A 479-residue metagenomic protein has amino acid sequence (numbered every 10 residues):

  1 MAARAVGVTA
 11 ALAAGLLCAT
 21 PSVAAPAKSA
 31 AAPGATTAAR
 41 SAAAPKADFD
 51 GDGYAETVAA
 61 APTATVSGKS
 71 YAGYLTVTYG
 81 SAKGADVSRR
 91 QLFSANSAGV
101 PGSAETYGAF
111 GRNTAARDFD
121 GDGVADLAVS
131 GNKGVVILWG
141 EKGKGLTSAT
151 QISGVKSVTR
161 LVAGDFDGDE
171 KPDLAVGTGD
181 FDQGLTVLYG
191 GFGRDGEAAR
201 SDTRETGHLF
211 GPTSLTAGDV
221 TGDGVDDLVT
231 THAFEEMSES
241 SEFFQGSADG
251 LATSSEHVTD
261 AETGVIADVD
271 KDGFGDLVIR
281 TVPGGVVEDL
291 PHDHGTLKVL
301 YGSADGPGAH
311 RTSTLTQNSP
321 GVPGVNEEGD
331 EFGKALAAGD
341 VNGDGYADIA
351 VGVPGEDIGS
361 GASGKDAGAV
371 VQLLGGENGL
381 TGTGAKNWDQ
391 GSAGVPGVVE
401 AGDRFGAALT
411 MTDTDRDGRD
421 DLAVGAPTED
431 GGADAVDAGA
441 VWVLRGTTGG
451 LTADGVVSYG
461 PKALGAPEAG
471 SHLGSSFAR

Functional and structural regions predicted by a protein language model:
A2-A42, Y79-A109, W139-R160, Y189-F210 (+4 more regions): Blade-edge motifs of beta-propeller repeat domains
A38-T78, A109, N113: Beta-strand-rich domains and repeat architectures in extracellular enzymes and scaffolds, especially beta-propellers
R40-Y54, G111-F119, V124, V158-G168 (+6 more regions): Beta-propeller blade termini
G51-A60, G121-S130, G168-G177, G222-T231 (+3 more regions): Acidic/hydrophobic-patterned starts of short beta strands in beta-sheet-rich repeat architectures
T63-G68, G134, D180-Q183, A233-M237 (+3 more regions): Short glycine/acidic-enriched loop and turn motifs that connect beta-strands
S70-Y74, V87, D126, G134 (+8 more regions): A detector of repeated loop/turn-to-beta-strand junctions in beta-rich toroidal repeat architectures
V136-L138, K144-V287: Solenoidal tandem-repeat scaffolds enriched in leucines and small polar residues
G333, D403-G432, V436-G446, A469-R479: Extracellular low-complexity, Gly/Ser/Thr-rich intrinsically disordered linkers and protease-sensitive activation/hinge
